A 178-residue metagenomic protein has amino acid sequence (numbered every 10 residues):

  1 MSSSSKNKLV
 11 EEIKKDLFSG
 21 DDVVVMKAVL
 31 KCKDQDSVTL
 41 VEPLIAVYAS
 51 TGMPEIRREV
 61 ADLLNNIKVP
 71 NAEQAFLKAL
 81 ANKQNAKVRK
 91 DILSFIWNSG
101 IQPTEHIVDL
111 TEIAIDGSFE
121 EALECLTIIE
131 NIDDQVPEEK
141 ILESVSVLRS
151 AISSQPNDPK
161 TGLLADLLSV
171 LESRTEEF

Functional and structural regions predicted by a protein language model:
M1-S4, V23-Q35, A46, R57-V69 (+4 more regions): Structural detector for internal amphipathic alpha-helices that build alpha-solenoid repeat scaffolds
S2-D16, Q35-Y48, V69-N82, I101-I115 (+2 more regions): Amphipathic alpha-helical scaffolding segments comprising HEAT/armadillo-like alpha-solenoid repeats
L9, V24-V25, L40, I56: Short N-terminal amphipathic alpha-helix/helix-capping patch enriched in small hydrophobics with frequent Ser/Thr
G20-D21, G52-M53, Q84-N85, G117-S118 (+1 more regions): Short inter-helical turns and helix N-cap capping residues of alpha-solenoid HEAT/ARM repeat scaffolds
S50, D116, N131-D134, S150 (+1 more regions): General structural signal for alpha-helix termini and helix-helix connectors
I113, S118, C125: Acidic/histidine-rich alpha-helical segments that form the ligand environment of transition-metal centers
L142-A151, P159-A165: Preference for long, well-ordered alpha-helical segments
